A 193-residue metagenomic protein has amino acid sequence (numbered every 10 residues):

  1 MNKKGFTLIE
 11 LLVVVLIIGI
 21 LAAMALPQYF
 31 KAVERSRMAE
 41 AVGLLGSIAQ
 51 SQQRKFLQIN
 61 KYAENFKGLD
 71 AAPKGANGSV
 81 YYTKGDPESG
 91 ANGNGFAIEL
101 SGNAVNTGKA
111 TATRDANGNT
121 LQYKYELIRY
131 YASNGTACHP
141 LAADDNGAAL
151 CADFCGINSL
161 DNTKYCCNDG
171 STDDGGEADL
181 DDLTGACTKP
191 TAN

Functional and structural regions predicted by a protein language model:
M1-V33, A41: N-terminal single-pass transmembrane signal-anchor helix
I9-V13, V33, S51, L57 (+2 more regions): Contiguous, function-dense segments enriched for cysteine-driven chemistry and partner/ligand-binding capacity
A41-I59: N-terminal alpha-helical signal peptides/signal-anchor transmembrane segments
Q58-N193: Periplasmic/extracellular, small/polar-rich flexible segments of pilin-like filament-forming proteins
